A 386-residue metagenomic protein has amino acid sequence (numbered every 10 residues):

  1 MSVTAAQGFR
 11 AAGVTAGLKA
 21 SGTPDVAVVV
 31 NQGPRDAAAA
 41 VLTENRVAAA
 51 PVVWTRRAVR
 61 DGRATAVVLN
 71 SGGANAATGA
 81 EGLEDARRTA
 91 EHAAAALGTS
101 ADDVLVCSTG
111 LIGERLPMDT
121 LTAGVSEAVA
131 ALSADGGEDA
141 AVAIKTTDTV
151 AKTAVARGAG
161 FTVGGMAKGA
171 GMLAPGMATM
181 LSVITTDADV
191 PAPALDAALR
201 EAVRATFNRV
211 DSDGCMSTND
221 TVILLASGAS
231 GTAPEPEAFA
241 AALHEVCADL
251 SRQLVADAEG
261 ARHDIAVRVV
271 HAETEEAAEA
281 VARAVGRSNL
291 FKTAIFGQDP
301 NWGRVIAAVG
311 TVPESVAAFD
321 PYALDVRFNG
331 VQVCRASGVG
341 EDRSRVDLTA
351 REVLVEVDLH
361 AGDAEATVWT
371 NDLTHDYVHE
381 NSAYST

Functional and structural regions predicted by a protein language model:
M1-N70, A74-E84, A94-T386: A structural signal for small-residue-enriched, beta-sheet-centric alpha/beta enzyme cores and oligomeric scaffold folds
A90: Generic structural marker for isolated residues within well-ordered, non-membrane alpha-helices of soluble domains
